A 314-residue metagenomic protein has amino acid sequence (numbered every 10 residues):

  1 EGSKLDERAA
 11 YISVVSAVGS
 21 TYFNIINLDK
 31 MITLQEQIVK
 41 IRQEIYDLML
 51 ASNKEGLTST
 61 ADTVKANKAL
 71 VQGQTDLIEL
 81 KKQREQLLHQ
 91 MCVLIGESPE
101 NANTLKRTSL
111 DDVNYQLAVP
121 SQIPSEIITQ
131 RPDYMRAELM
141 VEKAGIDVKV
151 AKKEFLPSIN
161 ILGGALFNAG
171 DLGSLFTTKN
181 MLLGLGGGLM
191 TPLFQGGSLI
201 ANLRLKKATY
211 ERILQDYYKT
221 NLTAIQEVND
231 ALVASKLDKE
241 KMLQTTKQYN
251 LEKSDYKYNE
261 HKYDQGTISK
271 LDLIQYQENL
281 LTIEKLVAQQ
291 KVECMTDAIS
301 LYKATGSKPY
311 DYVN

Functional and structural regions predicted by a protein language model:
E1-Y11, A61-K65, T129, M135-L139 (+4 more regions): Sec/SRP-type N-terminal targeting helices
L5, A9-I123, A234, Y258 (+3 more regions): Periplasmic alpha-helical coiled-coil/stalk elements that build and connect Gram-negative outer-membrane
S52-L57, Y263-T267, A304-G306: A short glycine-centered flexible hinge/capping loop motif at secondary-structure junctions
V113, N168-D171: Flexible loop/turn segments at secondary-structure boundaries
A165-A169, L193, T305: Transmembrane beta-strands of outer-membrane beta-barrel pores
N259-A288: C-terminal structured "cap/appendage" subdomains that terminate the fold
T296-N314: Gram-negative outer-membrane assembly/targeting C-terminal domains
